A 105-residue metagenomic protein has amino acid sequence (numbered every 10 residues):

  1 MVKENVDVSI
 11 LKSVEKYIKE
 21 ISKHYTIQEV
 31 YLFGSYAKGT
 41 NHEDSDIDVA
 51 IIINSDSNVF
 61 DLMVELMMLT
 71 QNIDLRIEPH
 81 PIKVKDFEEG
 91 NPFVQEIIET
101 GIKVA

Functional and structural regions predicted by a protein language model:
M1-E29, K38-E43, N54-A105: Catalytic core of pol beta-like nucleotidyltransferases
S35: Conserved H-loop
S45-I47: Short, conserved active-site loops that position catalytic residues or coordinate cofactors/metal ions across diverse
A50-I52: Short hydrophobic/aromatic beta-strand micro-patches that form the beta-sheet surface supporting nucleotide- or nucleic
